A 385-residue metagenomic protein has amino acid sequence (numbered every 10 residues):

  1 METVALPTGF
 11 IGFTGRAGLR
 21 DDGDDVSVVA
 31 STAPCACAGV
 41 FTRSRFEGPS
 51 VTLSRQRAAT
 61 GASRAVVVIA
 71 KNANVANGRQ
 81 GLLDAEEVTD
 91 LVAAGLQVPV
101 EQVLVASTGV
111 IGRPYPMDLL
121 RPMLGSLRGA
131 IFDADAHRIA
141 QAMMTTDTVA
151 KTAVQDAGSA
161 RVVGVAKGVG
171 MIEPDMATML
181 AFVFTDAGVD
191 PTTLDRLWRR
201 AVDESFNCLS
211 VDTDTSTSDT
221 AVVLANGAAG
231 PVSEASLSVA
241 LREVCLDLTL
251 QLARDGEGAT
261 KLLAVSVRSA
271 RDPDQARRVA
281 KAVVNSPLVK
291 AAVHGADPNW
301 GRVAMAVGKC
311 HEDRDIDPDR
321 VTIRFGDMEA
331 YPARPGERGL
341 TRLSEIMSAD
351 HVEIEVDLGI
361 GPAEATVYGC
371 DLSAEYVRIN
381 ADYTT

Functional and structural regions predicted by a protein language model:
M1-D84, D90-T385: A structural signal for small-residue-enriched, beta-sheet-centric alpha/beta enzyme cores and oligomeric scaffold folds
